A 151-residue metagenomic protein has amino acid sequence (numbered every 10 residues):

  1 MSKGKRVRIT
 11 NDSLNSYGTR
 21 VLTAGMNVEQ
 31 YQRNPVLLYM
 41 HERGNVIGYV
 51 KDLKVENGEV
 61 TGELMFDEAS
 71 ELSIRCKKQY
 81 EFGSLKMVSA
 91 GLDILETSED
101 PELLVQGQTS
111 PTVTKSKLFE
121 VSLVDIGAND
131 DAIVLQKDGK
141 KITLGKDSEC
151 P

Functional and structural regions predicted by a protein language model:
M1-D147: Signature of dsDNA virion morphogenesis modules
